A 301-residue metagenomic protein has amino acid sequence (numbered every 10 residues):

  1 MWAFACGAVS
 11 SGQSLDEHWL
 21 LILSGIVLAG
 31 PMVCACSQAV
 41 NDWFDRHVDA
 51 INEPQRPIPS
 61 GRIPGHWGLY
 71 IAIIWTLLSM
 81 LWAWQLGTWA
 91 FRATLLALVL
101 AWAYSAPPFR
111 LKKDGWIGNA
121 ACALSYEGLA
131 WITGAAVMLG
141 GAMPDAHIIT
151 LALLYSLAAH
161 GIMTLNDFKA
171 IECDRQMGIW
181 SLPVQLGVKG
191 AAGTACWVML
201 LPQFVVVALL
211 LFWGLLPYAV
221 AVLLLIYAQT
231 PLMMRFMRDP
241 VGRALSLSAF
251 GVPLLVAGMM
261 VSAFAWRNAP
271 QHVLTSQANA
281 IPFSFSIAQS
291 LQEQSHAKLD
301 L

Functional and structural regions predicted by a protein language model:
M1-L301: Multi-pass alpha-helical membrane architecture of UbiA-family and related isoprenoid/lipid prenyltransferases
